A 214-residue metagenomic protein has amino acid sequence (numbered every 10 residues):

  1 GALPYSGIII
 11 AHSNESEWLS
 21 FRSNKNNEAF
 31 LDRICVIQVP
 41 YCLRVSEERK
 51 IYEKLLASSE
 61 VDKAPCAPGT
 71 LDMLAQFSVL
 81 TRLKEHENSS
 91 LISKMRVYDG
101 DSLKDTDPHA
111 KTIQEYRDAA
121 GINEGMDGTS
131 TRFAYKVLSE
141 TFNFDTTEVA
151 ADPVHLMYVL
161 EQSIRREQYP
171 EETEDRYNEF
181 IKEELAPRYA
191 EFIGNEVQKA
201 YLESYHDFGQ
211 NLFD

Functional and structural regions predicted by a protein language model:
G1-K63, L80-T81, F144: Canonical AAA+ ATPase core
E17, C35, V39, L56-V61 (+5 more regions): Non-catalytic alpha-helical coupling and interface elements of nucleotide-dependent molecular machines and regulators
L19-A29, K63-C66, E85-M95, T106-G121 (+2 more regions): Short, Lys/Arg-enriched charge-dense amphipathic segments
N27, R44, C66-A67, M126-F133 (+2 more regions): General structural signal for secondary-structure boundaries
L43-L138, F142: Conserved AAA+ ATPase small/helical "lid" subdomain
S139-D214: Terminal-proximal interaction/regulatory segments of ATP-powered molecular machines
